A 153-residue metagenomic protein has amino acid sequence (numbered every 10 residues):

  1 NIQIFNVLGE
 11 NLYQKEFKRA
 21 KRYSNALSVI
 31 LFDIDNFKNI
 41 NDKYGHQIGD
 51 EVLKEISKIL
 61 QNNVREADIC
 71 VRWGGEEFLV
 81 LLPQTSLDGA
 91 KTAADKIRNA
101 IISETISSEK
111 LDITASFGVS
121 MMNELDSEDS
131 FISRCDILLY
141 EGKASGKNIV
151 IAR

Functional and structural regions predicted by a protein language model:
I2-A26, N36-Q84, D88, T92 (+2 more regions): Cytosolic catalytic cores of cyclic-nucleotide second-messenger enzymes
S28, S116: Cell-envelope/extracellular polymer assembly enzymes that use nucleotide-activated donors
V29, E109-K110, V150-R153: Short, hydrophobic secondary-structure boundary micro-motifs
I30-D33, G75, C135: Conserved metal-coordinating catalytic motifs of nucleotidyl cyclase and c-di-GMP turnover enzymes
I34, T85, I106, M122: Hydrophobic pocket-lining residues within nucleotide cofactor-binding pockets
R72, I101-A115: Catalytic core regions of nucleotide second-messenger enzymes
L87-A94, M121-A152: Catalytic-core segments of nucleotide cyclases and related cyclic-nucleotide turnover enzymes
